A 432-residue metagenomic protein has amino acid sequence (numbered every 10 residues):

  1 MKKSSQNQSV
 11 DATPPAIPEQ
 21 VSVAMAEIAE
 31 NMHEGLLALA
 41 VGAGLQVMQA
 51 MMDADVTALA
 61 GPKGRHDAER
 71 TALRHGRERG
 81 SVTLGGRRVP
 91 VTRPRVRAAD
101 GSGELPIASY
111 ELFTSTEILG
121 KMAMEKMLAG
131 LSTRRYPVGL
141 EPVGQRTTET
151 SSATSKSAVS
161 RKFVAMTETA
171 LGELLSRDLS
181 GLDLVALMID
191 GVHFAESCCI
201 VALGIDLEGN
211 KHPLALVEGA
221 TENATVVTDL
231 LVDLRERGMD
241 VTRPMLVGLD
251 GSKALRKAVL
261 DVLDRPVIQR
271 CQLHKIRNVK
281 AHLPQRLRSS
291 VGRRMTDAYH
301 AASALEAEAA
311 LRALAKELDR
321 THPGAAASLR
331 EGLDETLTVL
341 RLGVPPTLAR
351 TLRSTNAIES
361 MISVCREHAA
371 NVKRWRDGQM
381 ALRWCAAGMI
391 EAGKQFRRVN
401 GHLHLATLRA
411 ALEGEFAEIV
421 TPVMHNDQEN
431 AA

Functional and structural regions predicted by a protein language model:
M1-A12, A16-N31, A43, Q49 (+5 more regions): Acidic/histidine-rich catalytic cores and adjacent linkers of DNA breakage/strand-transfer/modification proteins
M1-R146, A153, S157: Dynamic "connector" segments at or just before major functional cores
K2-S4, R65, R74-H75, V82-D100 (+5 more regions): RNase H-like nuclease fold core
L45, Q49, D53, T133 (+15 more regions): Amphipathic alpha-helical transducer elements in NTP-driven molecular machines
V91, V279-A309, A313: Metal-dependent DNA phosphodiester-chemistry modules and their immediately adjacent helices/loops in DNA-processing
L128, G219, E236, L260 (+3 more regions): Amphipathic alpha-helical interaction elements
D264-A281: Inter-helix linker motif
